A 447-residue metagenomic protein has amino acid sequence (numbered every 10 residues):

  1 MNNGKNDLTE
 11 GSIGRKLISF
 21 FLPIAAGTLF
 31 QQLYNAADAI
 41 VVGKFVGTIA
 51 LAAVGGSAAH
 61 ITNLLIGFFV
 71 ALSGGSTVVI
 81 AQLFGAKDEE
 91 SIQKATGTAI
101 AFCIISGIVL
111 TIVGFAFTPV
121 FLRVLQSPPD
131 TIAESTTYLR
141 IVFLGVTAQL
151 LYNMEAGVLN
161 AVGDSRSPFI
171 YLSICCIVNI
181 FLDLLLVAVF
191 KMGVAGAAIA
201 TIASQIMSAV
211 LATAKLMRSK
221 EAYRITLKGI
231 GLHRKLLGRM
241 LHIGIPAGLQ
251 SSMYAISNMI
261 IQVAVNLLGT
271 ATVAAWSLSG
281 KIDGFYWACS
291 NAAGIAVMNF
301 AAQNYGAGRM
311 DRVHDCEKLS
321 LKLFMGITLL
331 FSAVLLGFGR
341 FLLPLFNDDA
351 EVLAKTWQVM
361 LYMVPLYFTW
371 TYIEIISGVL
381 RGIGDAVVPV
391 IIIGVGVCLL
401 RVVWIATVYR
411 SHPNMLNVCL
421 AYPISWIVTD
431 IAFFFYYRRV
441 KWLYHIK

Functional and structural regions predicted by a protein language model:
M1-F21, I80-G145, V189-I245, A301-L366 (+1 more regions): Short alpha-helical transmembrane segments in multi-pass integral membrane proteins
L8-T48, H60-G75, V79, I104-T111 (+5 more regions): N-terminal transmembrane alpha-helices
S19-D38, I141, Y152, C175 (+5 more regions): Transmembrane helical elements of multi-pass membrane transporters/channels
L29, L33-A52, L122-P129, L185-M192 (+5 more regions): Helix-terminus/linker motif at the lipid-water interface of multi-pass membrane proteins
V46-H60, S135, L139, A198 (+3 more regions): Small-residue hotspots at the loop-to-helix junctions and early N-terminal turns of transmembrane alpha-helices
L51-I112, Q149-P168, A275-G339, W370-I393 (+1 more regions): Small-residue-rich hydrophobic transmembrane alpha-helices
N63-L64, N179-D183, A209-T213, F285-A288 (+3 more regions): Hydrophobic transmembrane alpha-helices of multi-pass small-molecule transporters
S73, I141-N160, P168-C176, A197-V210 (+4 more regions): Short runs within selected transmembrane alpha-helices of multi-pass transporters and secretion channels
